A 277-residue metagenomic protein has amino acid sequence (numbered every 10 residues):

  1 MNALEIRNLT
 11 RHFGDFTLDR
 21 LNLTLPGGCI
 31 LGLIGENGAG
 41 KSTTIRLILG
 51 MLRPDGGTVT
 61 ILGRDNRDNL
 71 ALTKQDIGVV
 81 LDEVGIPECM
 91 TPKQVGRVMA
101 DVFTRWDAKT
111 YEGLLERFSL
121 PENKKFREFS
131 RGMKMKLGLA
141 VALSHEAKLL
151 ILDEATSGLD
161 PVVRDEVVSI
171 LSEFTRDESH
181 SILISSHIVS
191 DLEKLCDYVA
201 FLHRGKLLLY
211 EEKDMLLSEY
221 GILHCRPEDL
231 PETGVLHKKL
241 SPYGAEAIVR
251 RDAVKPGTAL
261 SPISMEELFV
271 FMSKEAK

Functional and structural regions predicted by a protein language model:
N2-I6, R11-S190, K194-D197, H203: ABC transporter nucleotide-binding domains
G27, P227, R251-A253: Non-catalytic surface loops within mature trypsin-like serine protease
E112, D214-L217, E266, V270: Generic detector of well-ordered alpha-helical segments enriched in charged/polar residues, highlighting helical
L150-E154, D229-T233, A253-G257: Short, surface-exposed beta-strand/loop "edge" segments at domain boundaries and coil↔beta transitions
V167-V249: ABC transporter nucleotide-binding domain
L236-K277: C-terminal coupling/interaction segments
